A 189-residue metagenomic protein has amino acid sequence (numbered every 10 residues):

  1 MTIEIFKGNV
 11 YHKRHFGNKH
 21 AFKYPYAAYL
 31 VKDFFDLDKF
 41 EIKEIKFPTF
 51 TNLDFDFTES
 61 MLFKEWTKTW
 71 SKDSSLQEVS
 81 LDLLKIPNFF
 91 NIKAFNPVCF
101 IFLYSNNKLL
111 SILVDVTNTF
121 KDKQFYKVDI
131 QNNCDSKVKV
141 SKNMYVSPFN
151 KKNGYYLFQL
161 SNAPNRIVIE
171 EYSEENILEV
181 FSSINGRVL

Functional and structural regions predicted by a protein language model:
M1-L189: Mature, function-bearing regions of proteins
